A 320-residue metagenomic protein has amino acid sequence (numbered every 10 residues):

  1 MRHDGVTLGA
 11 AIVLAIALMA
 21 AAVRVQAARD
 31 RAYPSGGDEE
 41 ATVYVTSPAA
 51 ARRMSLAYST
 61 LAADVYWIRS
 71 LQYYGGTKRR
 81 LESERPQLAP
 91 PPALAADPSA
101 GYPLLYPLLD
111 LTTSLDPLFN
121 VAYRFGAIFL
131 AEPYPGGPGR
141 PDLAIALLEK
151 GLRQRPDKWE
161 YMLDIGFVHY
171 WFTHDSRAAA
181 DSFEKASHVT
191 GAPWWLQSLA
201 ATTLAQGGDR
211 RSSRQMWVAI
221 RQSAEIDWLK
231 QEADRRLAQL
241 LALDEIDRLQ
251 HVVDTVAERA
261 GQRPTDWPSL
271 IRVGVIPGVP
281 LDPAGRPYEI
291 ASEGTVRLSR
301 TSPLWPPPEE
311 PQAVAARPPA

Functional and structural regions predicted by a protein language model:
M1-V6: Short, Lys/Arg-rich N-terminal segment immediately upstream of the first membrane anchor
T7-R24: Hydrophobic membrane-insertion alpha-helices, especially the h-region of bacterial N-terminal signal peptides
V25-L111, L118-F172, R177, E184-K185: Short coil/linker segments at helix-helix boundaries
D64, E132-Y134, A205-A320: Low-complexity, acidic interaction segments enriched in glycine
L115, Q154-R155, H188-V189, Q222-E225: Structural marker of alpha-solenoid helical repeat scaffolds
L118-N120, K158, A192-P193, R210 (+1 more regions): Residue-level recognition of tetratricopeptide repeat
R124-G126, P141-D142, W159-I165, R177 (+4 more regions): Alpha-solenoid helical repeat scaffolds
R177, K185, Q197, T202-R210 (+1 more regions): Soluble catalytic domains of enzymes that build or remodel membrane lipids, polysaccharides, and related
